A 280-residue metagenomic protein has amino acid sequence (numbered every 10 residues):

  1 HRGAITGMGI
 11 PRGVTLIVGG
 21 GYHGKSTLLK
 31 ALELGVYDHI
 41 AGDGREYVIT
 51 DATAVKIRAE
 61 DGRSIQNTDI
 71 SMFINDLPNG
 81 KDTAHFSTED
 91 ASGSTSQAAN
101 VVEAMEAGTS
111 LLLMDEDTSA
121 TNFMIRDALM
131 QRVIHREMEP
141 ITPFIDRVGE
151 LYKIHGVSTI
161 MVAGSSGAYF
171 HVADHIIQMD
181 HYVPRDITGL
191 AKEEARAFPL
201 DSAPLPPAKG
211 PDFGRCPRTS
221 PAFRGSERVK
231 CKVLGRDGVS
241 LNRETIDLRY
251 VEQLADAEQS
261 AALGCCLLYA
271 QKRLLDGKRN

Functional and structural regions predicted by a protein language model:
I5-Y37: Glycine-rich phosphate-binding P-loop
L16, L34, D38-G42, E103 (+1 more regions): Conserved helix-loop functional segments at active or binding sites
G35-N75: AAA+/P-loop NTPase substrate/partner-engagement loops
R63, S71-S94, I125-I141: Flexible beta-alpha connector loops of hexameric P-loop NTPases
S92-A104: Conserved alpha-helical scaffold flanking the Walker A/P-loop in AAA+ ATPase domains
A104-V148, Y152-K153, V162-K192: Conserved P-loop NTPase nucleotide-binding/switch module
K153-G156, V162-N280: Conserved NTP phosphate-binding and transfer environment spanning the P-loop NTPase/kinase superfamily
